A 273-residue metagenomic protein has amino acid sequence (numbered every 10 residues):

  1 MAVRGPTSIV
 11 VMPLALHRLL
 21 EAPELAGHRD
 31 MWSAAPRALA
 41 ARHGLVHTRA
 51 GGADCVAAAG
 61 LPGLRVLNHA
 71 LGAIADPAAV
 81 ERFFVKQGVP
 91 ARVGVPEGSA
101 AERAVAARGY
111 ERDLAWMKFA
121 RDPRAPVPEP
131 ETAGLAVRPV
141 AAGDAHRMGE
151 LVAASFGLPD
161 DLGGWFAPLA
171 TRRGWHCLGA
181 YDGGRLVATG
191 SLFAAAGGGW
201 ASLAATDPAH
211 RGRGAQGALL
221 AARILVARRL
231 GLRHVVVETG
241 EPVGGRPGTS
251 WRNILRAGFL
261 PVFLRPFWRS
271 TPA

Functional and structural regions predicted by a protein language model:
A2-K86: N-terminal charged segments
S8, G72-A136, A141, H234-V237 (+2 more regions): Acyl-donor-binding surface of acyltransferase catalytic domains
A40-R49, G88-P90, D113-A115, L169-G179 (+2 more regions): A short helix-loop-beta-strand connector motif used in the catalytic cores of GNAT acetyltransferases and, in some
V46-G52, E97, R103-R108, G174-A188: Conserved beta-hairpin
L61-H69, D113, A194-S202, R211: A conserved beta-turn-beta hairpin within the catalytic core of GNAT-like acetyltransferases that forms part
D76-E81, L203-T206, G212-R229, R252 (+1 more regions): Conserved acetyl-CoA-binding loop-helix of GNAT-fold acetyltransferases
Q87-G88, L151-D161: Helix-loop element at the rim of GNAT/NAT acetyltransferase active sites that forms part of the acceptor-substrate
P159-P208: A conserved beta-strand-loop-helix scaffold within acyl/acetyltransferase catalytic domains
